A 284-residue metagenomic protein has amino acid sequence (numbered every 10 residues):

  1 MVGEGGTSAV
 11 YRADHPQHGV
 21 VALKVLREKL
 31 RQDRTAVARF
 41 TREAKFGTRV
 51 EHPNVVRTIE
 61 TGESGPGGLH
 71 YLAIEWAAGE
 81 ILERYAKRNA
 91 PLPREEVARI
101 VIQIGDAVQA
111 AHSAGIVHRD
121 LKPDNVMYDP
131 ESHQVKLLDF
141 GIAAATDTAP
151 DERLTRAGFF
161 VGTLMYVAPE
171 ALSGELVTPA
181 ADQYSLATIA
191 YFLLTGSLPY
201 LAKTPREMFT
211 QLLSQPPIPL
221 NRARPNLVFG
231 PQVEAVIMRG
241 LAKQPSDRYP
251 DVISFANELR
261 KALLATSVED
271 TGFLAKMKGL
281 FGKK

Functional and structural regions predicted by a protein language model:
M1-G5, V10: Protein kinase glycine-rich loop
R27-R49: AlphaC helix of the eukaryotic protein kinase fold
E60-G62: A short, aromatic-enriched beta-strand patch in the conserved N-lobe beta-sheet of the protein kinase catalytic domain
P66-I81: Conserved short submotifs of the Hanks-type protein kinase catalytic core that shape the nucleotide-binding pocket
I100-V101: Activation segment signature within eukaryotic-like protein kinase domains
G105-I116: Protein kinase catalytic-loop region centered on the HRD/HxD motif
P130-P169, S173: Activation segment of protein kinases
M165-V268: C-terminal lobe helix-coil module of Hanks-type protein kinase domains
